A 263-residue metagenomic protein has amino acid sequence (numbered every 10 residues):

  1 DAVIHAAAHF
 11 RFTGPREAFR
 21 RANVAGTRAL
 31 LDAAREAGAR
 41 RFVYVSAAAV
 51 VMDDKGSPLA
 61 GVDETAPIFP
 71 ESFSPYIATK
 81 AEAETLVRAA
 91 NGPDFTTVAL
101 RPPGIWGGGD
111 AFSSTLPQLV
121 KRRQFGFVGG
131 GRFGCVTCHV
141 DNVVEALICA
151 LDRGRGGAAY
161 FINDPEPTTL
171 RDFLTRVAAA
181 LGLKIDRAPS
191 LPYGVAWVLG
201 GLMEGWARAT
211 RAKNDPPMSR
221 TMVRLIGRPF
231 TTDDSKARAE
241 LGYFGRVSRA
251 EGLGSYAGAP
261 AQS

Functional and structural regions predicted by a protein language model:
D1-A25, A33, D53-D54: NAD(P)H-binding glycine-rich loop region in Rossmannoid oxidoreductase-like domains and their noncatalytic homologs
A29, E82-A83, A111-T115, G129-L151 (+1 more regions): Substrate-positioning beta->alpha
A29-Y76: Conserved Rossmann-fold NAD(P)-dependent oxidoreductase catalytic core, especially the SDR/UDP-sugar
V51-M52, P75, F95-T115: Flexible, glycine-rich beta-alpha linker
E71-R101: Active-site Tyr-X1-5-Lys
G107, V128-F133, Y160-P167, S190-Y193 (+2 more regions): Glycine-rich Rossmann NAD(P)(H)-binding loop
C149-P217, D234, G254-A257: Mid/C-terminal beta-alpha module of Rossmann-like enzyme folds, strongest in SDR-family dehydrogenases/epimerases
T232-E240, F244-S263: Amphipathic terminal alpha-helices
